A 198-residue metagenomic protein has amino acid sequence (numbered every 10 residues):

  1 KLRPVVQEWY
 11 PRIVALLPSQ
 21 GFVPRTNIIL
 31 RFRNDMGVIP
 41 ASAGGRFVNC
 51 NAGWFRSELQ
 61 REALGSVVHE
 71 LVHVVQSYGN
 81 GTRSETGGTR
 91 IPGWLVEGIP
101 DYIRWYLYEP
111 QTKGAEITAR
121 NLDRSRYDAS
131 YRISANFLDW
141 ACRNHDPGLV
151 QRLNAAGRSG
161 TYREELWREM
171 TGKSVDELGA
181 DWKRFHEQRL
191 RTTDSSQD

Functional and structural regions predicted by a protein language model:
K1-E8, S57-S66, R90, W94 (+3 more regions): Soluble non-cytosolic domains of exported or imported proteins
K1-L71, Y78-R83, R163: Juxtacatalytic substrate-recognition/specificity segment
R3-Y10, V14, L64-V68, V72 (+6 more regions): Extracytoplasmic/secreted envelope proteins and their assembly/folding machinery, especially bacterial periplasmic
W9, G87-A129: Post-HExxH zinc-binding segment in Zn-dependent metallohydrolases
Y10-S19, V72-G81, R104-E109, D139-P147 (+4 more regions): Sec-exported extracytoplasmic/periplasmic mature domains
V14-R31, T82-I91, T112-A119, L138 (+1 more regions): Surface-exposed patches in mature extracellular/periplasmic domains of secreted proteins
G37-A41, Y108-K113, S159-E165: Secretory-pathway/luminal and periplasmic proteins that interact with or process carbohydrate-rich
D128-D198: Pan-zinc metallopeptidase signature
